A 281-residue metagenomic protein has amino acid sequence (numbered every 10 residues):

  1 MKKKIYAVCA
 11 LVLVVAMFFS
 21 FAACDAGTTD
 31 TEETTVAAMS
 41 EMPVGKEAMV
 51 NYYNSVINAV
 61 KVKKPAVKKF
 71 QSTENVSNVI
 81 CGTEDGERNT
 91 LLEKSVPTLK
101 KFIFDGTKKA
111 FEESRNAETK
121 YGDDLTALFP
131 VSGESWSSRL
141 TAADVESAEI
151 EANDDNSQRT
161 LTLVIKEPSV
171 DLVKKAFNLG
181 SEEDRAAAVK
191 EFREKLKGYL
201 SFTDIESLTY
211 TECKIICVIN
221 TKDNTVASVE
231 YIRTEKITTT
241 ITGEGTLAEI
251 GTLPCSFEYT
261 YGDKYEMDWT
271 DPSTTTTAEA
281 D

Functional and structural regions predicted by a protein language model:
M1-C9: Bacterial N-terminal signal peptides that target proteins for export
V12-L13: Repetitive helical segments and hydrophobic/amphipathic motifs
M17-A23: C-terminal motif of bacterial Sec signal peptides marking the signal peptidase cleavage site
A26-D281: Subset-of-secretome marker
